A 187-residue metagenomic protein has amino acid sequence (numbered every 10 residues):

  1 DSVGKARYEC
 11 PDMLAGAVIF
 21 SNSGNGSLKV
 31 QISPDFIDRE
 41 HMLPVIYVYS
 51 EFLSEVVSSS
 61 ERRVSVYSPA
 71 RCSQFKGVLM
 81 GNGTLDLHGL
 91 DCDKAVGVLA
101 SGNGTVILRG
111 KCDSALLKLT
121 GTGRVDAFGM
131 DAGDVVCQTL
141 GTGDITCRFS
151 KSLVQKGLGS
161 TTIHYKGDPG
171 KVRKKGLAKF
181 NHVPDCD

Functional and structural regions predicted by a protein language model:
D1-L79, L90-V96, R109-A115, D168-D187: Acidic (Asp/Glu) and glycine-rich low-complexity loops/linkers that are typically intrinsically disordered
G83: Active-site-proximal loop/helix segments of hydrolase catalytic cores
V96, N103-D187: Short, surface-exposed interaction patches in beta-rich subdomains that mediate adhesion/assembly near membranes
